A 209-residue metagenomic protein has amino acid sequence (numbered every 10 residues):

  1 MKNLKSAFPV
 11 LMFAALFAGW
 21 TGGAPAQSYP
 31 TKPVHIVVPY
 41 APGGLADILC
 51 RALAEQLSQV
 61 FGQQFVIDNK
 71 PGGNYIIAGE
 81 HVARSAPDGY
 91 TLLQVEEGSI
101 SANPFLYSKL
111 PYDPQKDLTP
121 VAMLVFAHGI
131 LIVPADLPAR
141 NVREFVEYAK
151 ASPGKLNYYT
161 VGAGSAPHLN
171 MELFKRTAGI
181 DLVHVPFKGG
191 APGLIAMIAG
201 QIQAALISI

Functional and structural regions predicted by a protein language model:
M1-L11: Bacterial N-terminal signal peptides that target proteins for export
P9-G19: Bacterial N-terminal signal peptides
W20-A26: Sec/Tat signal peptide C-region and signal peptidase I cleavage site
K32-A41, F65-V66, T91-Q94, T119 (+1 more regions): Short, well-ordered beta-strand elements
I36-L49, P71-N74, Y159-A166: Extracytoplasmic "Venus flytrap"
G43-G62, H168-R176: Short, polar/charged alpha-helical segment
R84-Y90, F105-P192, A196-A199: Hinge/capping helix and adjacent helix->loop/strand transition within the periplasmic-binding protein
G89-V95, Q203-I207: Paired acidic/hydrophobic, glycine-rich loop segments that form the ligand-binding mouth/hinge of periplasmic-binding
